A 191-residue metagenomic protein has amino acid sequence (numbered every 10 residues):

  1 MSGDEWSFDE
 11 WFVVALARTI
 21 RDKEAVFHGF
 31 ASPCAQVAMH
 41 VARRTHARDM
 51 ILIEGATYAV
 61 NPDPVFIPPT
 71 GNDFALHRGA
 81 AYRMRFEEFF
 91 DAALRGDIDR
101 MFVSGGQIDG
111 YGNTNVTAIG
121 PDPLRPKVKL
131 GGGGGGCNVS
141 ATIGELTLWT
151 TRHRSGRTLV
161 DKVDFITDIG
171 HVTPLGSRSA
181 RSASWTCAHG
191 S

Functional and structural regions predicted by a protein language model:
M1-G79: N-terminal active-site beta-alpha-beta segment that forms phosphate/nucleotide-binding and substrate-recognition loops
F66-S191: Conserved phosphate- and dinucleotide-binding cores of soluble alpha/beta proteins, encompassing both enzyme active
